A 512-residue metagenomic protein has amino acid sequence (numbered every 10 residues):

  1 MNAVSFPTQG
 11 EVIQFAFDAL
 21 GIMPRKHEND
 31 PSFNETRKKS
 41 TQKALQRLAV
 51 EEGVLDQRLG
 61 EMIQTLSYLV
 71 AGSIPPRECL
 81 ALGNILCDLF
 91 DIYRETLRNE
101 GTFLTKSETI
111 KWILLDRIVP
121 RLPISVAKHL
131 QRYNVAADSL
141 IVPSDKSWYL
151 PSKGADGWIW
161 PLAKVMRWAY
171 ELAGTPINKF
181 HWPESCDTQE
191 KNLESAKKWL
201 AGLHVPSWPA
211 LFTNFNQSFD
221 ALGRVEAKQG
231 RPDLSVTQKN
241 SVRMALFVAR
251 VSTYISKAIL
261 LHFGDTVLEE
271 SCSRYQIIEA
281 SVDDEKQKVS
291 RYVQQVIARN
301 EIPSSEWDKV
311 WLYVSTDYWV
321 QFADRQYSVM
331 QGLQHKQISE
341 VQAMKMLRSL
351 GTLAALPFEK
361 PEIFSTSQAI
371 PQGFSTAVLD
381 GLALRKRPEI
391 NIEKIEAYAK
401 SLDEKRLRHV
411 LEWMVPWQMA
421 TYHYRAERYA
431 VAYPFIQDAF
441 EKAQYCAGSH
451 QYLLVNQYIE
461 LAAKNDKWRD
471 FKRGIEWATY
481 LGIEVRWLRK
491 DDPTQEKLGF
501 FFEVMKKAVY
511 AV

Functional and structural regions predicted by a protein language model:
M1-K26, D30, K111-E184: A short, Lys/Arg-rich alpha-helix, primarily the initiator
M1-S67: Non-catalytic protein-protein interaction scaffold segments in large eukaryotic complex-forming proteins
A19-I22, R47-E95, W208-V236: DNA major-groove recognition helix of helix-turn-helix/homeodomain DNA-binding modules
F33-L55, P183-N216: Recognition helix of helix-turn-helix/homeodomain-like DNA-binding domains that insert into the DNA major groove
S73-R121, V126, Q131, P232-S365 (+2 more regions): Helix-turn-helix/homeodomain-like alpha-helical modules used for DNA recognition and transcription-factor dimerization
W148-P161, V165-A173, S195, L203-A249 (+1 more regions): Disordered, low-complexity "stalk" and linker segments at domain junctions of extracellular and cell-surface proteins
I177-E190, D220-G230: Short, mixed-charge amphipathic alpha-helical segments
E279-V512: Extended amphipathic alpha-helical coiled-coil/heptad-repeat regions
